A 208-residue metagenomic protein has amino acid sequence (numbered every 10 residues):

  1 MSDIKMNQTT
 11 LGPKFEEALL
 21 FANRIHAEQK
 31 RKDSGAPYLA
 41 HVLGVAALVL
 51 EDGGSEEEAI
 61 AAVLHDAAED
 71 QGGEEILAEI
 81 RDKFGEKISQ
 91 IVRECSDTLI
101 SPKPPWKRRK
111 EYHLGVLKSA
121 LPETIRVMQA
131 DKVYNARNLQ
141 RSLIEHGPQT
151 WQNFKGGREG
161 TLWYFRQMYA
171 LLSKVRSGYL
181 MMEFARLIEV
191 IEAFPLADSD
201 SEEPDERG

Functional and structural regions predicted by a protein language model:
S2-G208: Active-site helical microenvironments for divalent-metal-assisted chemistry
